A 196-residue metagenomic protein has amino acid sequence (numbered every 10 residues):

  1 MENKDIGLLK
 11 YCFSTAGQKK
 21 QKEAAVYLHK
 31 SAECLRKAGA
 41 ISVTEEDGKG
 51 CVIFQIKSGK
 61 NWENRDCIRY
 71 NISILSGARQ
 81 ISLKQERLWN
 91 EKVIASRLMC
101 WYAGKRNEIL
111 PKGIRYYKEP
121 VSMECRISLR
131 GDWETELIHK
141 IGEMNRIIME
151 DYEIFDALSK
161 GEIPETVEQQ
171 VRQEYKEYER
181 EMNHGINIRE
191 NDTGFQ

Functional and structural regions predicted by a protein language model:
F13, G17-I41: Negatively charged, low-complexity tracts enriched in Asp/Glu with abundant Ser/Thr
G39-T44, Y116: Short secondary-structure junctions
V43, G48-K60, Y70: N-terminal interaction modules that seed assembly of large macromolecular complexes
N61-G131, T135-H139, E150: Intrinsically disordered, low-complexity regulatory segments enriched in Ser/Thr/Pro and charged residues
I141-I147: Non-catalytic nucleic-acid-binding interfaces of large nucleic-acid enzymes and RNP effectors
R180-Q196: Short acidic DE-rich linear segments
